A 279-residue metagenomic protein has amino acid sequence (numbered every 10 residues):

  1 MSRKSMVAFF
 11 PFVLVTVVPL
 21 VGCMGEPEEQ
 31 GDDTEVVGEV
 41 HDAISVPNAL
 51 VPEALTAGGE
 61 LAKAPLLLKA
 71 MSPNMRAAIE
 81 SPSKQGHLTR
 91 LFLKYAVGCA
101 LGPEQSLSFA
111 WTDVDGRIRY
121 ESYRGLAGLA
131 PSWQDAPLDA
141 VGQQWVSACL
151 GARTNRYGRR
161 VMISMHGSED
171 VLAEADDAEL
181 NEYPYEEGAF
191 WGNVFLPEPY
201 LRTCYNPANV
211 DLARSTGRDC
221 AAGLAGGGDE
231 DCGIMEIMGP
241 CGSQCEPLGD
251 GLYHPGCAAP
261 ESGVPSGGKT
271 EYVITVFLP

Functional and structural regions predicted by a protein language model:
M1-V13: Bacterial N-terminal signal peptides that target proteins for export
P19-G22: C-terminal motif of bacterial Sec signal peptides marking the signal peptidase cleavage site
M24-P27: Bacterial signal peptide processing site
G31-A54: Post-signal peptide N-terminal segment of mature Sec-exported envelope proteins
G58, A62, L67-P279: Long, compositionally biased low-complexity segments
